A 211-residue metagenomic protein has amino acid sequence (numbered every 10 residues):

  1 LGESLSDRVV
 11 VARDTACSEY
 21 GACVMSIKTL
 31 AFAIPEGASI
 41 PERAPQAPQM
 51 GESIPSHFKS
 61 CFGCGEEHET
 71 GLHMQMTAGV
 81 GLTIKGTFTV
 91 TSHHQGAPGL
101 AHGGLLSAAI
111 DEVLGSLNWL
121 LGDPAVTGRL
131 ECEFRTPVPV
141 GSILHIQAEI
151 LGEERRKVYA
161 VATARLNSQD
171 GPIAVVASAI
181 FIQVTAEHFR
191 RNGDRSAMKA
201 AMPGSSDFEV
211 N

Functional and structural regions predicted by a protein language model:
L1, F88-V90, F134, F181-Q183: Hydrophobic residues in beta-strands and at strand termini
G2-V11: Extreme N-terminal basic, low-complexity initiation segments that serve as generic localization/processing leaders
A12-S53, V138-V140, I150-N211: HotDog/MaoC-like acyl-thioester-processing domains
K28-A31, E112-H145: Hydrophobic beta-strand-centered segment that forms part of the acyl-chain substrate-binding groove
P55-A101: Catalytic strand-loop segment that frames the active site of acyl-thioester-processing enzymes
Q75, E133, Q147-I150: Short, surface-exposed charged micro-motifs
L82, V126-G128, L144, V158 (+1 more regions): Hydrophobic core residues within well-ordered beta-strands of beta-rich domains
H93-G103, A108-L114, N118-L120: A short, contiguous structural element within a folded domain that forms the immediate neighborhood of a functional site
